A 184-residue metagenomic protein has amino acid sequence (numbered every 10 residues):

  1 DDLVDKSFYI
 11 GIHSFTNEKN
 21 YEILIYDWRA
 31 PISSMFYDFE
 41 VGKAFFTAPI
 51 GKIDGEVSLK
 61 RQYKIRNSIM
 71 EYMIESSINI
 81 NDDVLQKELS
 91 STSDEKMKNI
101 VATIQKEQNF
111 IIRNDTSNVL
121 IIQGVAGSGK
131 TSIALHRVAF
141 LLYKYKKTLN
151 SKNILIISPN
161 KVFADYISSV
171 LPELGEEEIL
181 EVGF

Functional and structural regions predicted by a protein language model:
D1-K87: N-terminal accessory nucleic-acid engagement/regulatory domains that precede and modulate ATP-driven motor cores
K87-F184: P-loop NTPase Walker
